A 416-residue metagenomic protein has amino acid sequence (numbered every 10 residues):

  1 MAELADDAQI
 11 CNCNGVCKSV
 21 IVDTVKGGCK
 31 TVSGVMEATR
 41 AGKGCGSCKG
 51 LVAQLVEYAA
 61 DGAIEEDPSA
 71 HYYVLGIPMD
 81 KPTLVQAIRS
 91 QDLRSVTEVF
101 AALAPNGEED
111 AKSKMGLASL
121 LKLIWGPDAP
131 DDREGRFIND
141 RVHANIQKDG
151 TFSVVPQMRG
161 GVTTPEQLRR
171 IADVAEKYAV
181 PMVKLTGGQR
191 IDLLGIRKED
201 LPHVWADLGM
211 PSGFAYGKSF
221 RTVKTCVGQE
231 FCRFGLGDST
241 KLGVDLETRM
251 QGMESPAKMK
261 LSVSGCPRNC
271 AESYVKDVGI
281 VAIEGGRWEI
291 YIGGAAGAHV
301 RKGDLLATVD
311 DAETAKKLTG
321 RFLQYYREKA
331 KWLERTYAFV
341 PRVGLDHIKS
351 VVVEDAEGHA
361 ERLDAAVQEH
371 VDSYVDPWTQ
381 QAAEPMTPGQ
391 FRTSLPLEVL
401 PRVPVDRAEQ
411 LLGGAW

Functional and structural regions predicted by a protein language model:
A2-V32, P68-V96, E166-I171: C-terminal accessory/binding modules appended to enzymatic or scaffolding proteins
A8, V16-E37, S47-E66, T83-L84 (+3 more regions): Iron-sulfur (Fe-S) cluster-binding segments and ferredoxin-like electron-carrier domains, especially [2Fe-2S]
I10-N12, L51, D61, L75 (+4 more regions): Small-residue-enriched alpha-helical segments and adjacent helix-cap loops that form tight helix-helix packing
S33, T97-E98, A111, M115 (+6 more regions): Flexible, glycine/charged-enriched surface loops at secondary-structure junctions
R40-K49, L103-S113: Short, basic interhelical loop/turn and adjoining N-cap of the next helix at nucleic-acid- or acidic-partner-contacting
V52-L55, C226, K260-R268, T336-I348 (+1 more regions): A glycine-rich phosphate-binding loop feature that marks nucleotide/adenosyl-phosphate handling sites
Q54-L75, D110, M115-I138, S219 (+1 more regions): Non-heme iron-sulfur electron-transfer modules
G265, N269, Y274-R335, R342 (+2 more regions): Mobile "lid/hinge" segments at catalytic clefts and subdomain interfaces of large enzymes
